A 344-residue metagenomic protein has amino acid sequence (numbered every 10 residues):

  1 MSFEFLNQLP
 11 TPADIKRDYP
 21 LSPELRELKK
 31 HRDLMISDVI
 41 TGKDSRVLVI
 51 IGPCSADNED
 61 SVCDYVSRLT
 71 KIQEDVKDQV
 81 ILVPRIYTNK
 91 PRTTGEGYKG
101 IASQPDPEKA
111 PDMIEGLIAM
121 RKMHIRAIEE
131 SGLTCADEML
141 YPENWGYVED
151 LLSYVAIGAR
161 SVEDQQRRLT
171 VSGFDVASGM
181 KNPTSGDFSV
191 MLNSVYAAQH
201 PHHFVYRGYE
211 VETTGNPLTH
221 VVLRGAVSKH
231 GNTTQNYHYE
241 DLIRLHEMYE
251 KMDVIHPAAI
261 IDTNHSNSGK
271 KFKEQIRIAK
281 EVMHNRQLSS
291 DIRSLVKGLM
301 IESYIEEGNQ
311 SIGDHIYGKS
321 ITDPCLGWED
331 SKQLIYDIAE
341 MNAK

Functional and structural regions predicted by a protein language model:
M1-T41: N- or domain-start disorder-to-order transition segments that initiate the globular core
L25-D38, I72-V83, N89, M120: N-terminal beta-rich core of secreted/periplasmic extracellular enzymes
I40-K43, T70-K77, I125-E130, T213 (+2 more regions): Acidic (Asp/Glu)-rich catalytic clusters
L48-S61, D323: Conserved phosphate/anionic-ligand binding catalytic regions in large, soluble enzymes, centered on
G52, I261, G327: Conserved, mostly hydrophobic/aromatic
C54-D57, H256, N264-K270: Short acidic, Gly/Ser-rich segments with clustered Asp/Glu that frequently serve as metal-coordination loops in enzyme
V66, Q79-R244, H265-S266, K270 (+5 more regions): Active-site-facing alpha/beta catalytic cores
Y304-N342: Internal helix-turn-beta structural module
